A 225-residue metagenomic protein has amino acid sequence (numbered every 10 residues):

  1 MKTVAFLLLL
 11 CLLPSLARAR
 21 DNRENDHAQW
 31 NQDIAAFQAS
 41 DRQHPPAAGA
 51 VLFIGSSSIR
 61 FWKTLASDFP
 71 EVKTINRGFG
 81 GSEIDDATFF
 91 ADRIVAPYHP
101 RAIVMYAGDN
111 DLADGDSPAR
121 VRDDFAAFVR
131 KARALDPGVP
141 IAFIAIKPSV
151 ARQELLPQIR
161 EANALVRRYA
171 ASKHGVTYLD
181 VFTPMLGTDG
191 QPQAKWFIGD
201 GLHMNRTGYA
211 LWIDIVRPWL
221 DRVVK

Functional and structural regions predicted by a protein language model:
M1-F53, I59, K63, S67-D68 (+1 more regions): N-terminal secretory targeting modules
L12, V150-K225: Catalytic His-Asp segment of secreted/periplasmic serine-dependent ester chemistry enzymes
F53, T74-N76, Y178: Conserved beta-strand scaffold positions in the cores of enzyme catalytic domains, especially in NTP/NDP-utilizing
I59-I75, I84-R122, A142, I146-V150: Oxyanion-hole/transition-state-stabilizing segment in secreted/luminal serine hydrolases and related acyltransferases
N76-S82, R206: A short acidic, glycine-rich active-site loop that binds or catalyzes chemistry on phosphate/adenosine moieties
P118-A127, Q158-N163: Charged helix-capping and loop-helix junction motifs
F128-A132: Hydrophobic positions in alpha-helices of CheY-like receiver
D136-P140: A short helix->loop->beta-strand "cap" motif at the edges of active sites that frequently abuts
